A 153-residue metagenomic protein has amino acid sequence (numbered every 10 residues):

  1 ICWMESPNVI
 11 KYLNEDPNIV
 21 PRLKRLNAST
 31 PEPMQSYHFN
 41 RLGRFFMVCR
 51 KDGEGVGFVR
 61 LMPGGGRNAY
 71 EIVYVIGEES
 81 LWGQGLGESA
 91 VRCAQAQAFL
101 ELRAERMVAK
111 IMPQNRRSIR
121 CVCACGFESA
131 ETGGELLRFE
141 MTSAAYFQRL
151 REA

Functional and structural regions predicted by a protein language model:
C2-P7, Y12, F45-A153: Acyl-donor (CoA/ACP) binding surface of acyl/acetyltransferases
N8-Q35: Conserved GNAT-fold acetyl-CoA-binding loop/helix
Q35-S36, Q97: Short, flexible, glycine/charge-rich loop motifs used to bind or transfer phosphoryl groups or to couple energy/partner
S36-L42: Short loop/turn motifs at secondary-structure junctions and domain boundaries
